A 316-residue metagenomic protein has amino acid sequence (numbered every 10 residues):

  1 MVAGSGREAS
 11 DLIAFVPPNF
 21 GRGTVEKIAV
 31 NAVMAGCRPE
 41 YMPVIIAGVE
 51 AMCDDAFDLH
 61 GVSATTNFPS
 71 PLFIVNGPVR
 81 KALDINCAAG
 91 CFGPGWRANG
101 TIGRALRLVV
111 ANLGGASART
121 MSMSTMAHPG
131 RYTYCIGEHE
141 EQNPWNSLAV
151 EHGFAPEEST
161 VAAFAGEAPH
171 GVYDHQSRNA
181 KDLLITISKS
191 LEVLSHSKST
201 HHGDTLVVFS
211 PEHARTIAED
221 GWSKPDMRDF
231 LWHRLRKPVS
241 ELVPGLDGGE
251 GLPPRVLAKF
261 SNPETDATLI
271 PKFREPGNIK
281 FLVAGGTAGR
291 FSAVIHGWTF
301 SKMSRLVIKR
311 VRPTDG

Functional and structural regions predicted by a protein language model:
M1-G316: Non-transmembrane, aqueous-exposed alpha-helical and coiled segments at domain scale
